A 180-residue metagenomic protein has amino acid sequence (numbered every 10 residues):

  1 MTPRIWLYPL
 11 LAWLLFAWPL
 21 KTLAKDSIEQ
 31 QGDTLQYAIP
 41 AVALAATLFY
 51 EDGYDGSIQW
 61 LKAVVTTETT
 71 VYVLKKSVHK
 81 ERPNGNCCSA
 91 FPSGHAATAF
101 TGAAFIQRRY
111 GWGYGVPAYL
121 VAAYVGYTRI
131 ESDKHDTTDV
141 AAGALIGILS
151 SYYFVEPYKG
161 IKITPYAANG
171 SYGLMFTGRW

Functional and structural regions predicted by a protein language model:
T2-I39, D55, V71-W180: Replace "edges of transmembrane helices
I39-T47: Hydrophobic core of alpha-helical transmembrane segments in multi-pass integral membrane proteins
A46-T66: Interfacial segments of alpha-helical transmembrane regions
